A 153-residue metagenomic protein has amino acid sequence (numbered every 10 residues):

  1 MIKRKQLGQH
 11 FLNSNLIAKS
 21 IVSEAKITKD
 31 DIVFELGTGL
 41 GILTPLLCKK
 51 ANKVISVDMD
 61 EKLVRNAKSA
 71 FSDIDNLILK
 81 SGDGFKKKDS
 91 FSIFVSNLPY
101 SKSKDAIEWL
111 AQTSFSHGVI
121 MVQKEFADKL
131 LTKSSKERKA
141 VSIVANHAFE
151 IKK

Functional and structural regions predicted by a protein language model:
M1-K153: Catalytic cores of RNA-modifying enzymes
